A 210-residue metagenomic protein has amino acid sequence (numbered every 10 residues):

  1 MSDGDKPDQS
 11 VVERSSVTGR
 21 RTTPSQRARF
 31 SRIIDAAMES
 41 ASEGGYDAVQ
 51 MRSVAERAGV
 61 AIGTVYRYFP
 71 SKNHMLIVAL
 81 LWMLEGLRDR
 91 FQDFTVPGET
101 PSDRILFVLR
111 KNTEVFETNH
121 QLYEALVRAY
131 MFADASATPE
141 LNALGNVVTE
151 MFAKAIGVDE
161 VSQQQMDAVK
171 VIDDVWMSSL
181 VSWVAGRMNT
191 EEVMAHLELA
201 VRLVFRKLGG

Functional and structural regions predicted by a protein language model:
M1-G44, A48-R57, H74-I77: Basic, helix-initiating cap at the start of DNA-binding domains
R21-S25, V96-P97, E140, A185: Pocket-edge positions in alpha/beta enzyme catalytic cores
A28, R32-E39, E43-G44, R57 (+9 more regions): Alpha-helical structural segments
G59-F69: Short hydrophobic/aromatic patch on the recognition helix
R88, D134-M177, E191-R206: Amphipathic alpha-helical packing segments from all-alpha helical-bundle domains
F91-F94, G98, L126-A133, W183-R187: Secondary-structure edge/capping motif, primarily at the C-terminal ends of alpha-helices and the immediately following
V115-S136, E150-A153, S178-S182: Amphipathic alpha-helical segments used for helix-helix packing
